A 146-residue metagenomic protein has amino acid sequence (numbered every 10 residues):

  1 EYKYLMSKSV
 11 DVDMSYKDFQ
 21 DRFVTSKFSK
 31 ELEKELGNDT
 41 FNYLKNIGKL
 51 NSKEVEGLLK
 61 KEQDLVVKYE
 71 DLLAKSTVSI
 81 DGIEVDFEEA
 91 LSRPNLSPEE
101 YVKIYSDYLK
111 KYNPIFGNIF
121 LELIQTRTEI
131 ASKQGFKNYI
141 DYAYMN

Functional and structural regions predicted by a protein language model:
E1-N146: A well-structured
